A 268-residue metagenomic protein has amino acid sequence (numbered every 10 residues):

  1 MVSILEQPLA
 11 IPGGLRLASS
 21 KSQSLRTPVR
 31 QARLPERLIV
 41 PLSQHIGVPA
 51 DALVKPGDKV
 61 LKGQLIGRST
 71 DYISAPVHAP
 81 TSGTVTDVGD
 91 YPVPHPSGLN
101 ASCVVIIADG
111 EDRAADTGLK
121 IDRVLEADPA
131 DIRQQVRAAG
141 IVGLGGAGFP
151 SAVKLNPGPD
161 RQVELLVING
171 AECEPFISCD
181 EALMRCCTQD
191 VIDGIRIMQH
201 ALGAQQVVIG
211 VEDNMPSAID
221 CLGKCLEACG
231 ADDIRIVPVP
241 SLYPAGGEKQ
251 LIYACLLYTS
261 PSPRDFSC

Functional and structural regions predicted by a protein language model:
M1-P49, L53: N-terminal, Lys/Arg-enriched amphipathic/low-complexity engagement segments that precede the first folded domain
K55-R68, D87: Short, well-structured beta-strand-loop connectors
G83-V85: Conserved hydrophobic positions within beta-strands
D87, P92-L144, F149, D160 (+3 more regions): Acidic low-complexity segments
A115-G118, D122-I141, L165-I168, P240-S260: Phosphate/diphosphate-binding glycine-rich loops and adjacent basic-rich segments that engage nucleotide
L166-D180: Gly-rich Lys/Arg/Thr-decorated short loops/hinges at beta-loop-alpha junctions or inter-strand turns that position
A171, Q205-S260: Hydrophobic alpha-helical positions that pack around
Y258-C268: Single conserved hydrophobic/aromatic residue that forms the stacking wall/gate of nucleotide- or nucleobase-binding
